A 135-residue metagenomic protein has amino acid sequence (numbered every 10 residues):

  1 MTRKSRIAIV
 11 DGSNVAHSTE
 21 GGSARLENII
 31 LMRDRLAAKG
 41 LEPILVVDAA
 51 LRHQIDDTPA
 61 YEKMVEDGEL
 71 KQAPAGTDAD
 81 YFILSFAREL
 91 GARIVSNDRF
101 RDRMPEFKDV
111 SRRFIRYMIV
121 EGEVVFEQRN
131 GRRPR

Functional and structural regions predicted by a protein language model:
M1-R3: Short amphipathic alpha-helices and their capping/turn segments at secondary-structure boundaries
S5-V10, V15-G21, I30-R135: Nuclease catalytic cores that cleave nucleic-acid phosphodiester bonds, predominantly acidic two-metal-ion
